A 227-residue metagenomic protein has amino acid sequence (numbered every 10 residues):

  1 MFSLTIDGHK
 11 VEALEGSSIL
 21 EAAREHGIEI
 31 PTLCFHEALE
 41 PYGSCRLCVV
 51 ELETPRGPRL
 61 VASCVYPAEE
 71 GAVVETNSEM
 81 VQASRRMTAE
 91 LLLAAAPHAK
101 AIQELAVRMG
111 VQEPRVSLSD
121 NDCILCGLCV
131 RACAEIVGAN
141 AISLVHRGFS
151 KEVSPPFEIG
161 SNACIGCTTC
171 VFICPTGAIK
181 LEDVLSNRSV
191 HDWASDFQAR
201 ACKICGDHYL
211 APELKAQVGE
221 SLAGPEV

Functional and structural regions predicted by a protein language model:
M1-S3: Extreme N-terminal starter segment of soluble prokaryotic enzymes
H9, P41, G160-A163: Short, conserved secondary-structure segments in the cores of folded domains
K10-S17: Short, contiguous acidic and Ser/Thr-rich linear segments
E12, C34-E37, D122, A163: Alpha-helix N-cap/helix-initiation motif
S17-E21, P67: Short, structural beta-strand-to-alpha-helix junction motif
L20-L52: A basic, amphipathic helix-loop patch mediating RNA/tRNA/ribosome contacts
G57-G166, F172, G177-V227: Fe-S ferredoxin-like electron-transfer domains and their immediately adjacent linker/connector regions across
